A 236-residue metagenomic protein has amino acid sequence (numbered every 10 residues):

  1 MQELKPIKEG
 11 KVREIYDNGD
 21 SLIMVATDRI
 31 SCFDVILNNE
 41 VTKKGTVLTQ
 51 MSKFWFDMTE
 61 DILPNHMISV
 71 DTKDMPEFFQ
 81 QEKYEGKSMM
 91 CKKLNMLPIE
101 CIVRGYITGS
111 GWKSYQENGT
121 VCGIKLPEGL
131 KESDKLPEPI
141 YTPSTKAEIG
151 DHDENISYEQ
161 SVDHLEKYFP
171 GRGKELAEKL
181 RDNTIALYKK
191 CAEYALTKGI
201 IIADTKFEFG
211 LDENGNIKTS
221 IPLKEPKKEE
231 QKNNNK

Functional and structural regions predicted by a protein language model:
M1-A147: Active-site loop/lid in soluble adenylation, ligation, and acyl-transfer enzymes
S21, M96-P98, G199-I202, E213-I217: Coil-to-beta-strand transition motifs
L48-F56, V162, E166, K174-R181: Generic detector of well-ordered alpha-helical segments enriched in charged/polar residues, highlighting helical
V103, I202-P222: Conserved metal-phosphate-binding beta-hairpin within the catalytic cores of diverse ATP-dependent phosphoryl-transfer
E117-N118, K125-E175, N216-T219, L223-Q231 (+1 more regions): Anionic ligand-binding catalytic core segments
F169-A203: A long amphipathic alpha-helix within ATP-dependent nucleotide-binding catalytic cores
